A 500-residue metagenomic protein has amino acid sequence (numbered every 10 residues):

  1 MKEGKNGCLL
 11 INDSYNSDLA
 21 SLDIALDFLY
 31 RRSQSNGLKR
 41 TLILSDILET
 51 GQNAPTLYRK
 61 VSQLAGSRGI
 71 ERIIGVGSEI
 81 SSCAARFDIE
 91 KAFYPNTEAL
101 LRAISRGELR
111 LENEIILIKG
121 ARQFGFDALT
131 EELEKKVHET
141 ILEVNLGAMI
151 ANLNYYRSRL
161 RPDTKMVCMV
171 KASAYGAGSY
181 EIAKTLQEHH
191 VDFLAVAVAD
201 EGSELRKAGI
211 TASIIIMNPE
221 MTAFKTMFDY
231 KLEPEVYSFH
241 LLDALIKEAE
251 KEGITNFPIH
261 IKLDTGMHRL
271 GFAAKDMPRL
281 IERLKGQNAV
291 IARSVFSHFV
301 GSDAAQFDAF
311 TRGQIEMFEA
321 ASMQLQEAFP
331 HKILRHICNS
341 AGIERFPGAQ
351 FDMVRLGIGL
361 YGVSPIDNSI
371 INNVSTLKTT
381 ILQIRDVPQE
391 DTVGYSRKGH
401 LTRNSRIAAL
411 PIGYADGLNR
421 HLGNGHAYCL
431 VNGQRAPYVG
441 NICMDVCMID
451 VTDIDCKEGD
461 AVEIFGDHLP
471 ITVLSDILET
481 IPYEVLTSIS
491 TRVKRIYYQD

Functional and structural regions predicted by a protein language model:
M1-R68, I150-V167: Nucleotide phosphate-binding/pyrophosphate-handling subdomain across enzymes that bind or process nucleotide phosphates
D13, D46, I73, I118 (+4 more regions): Residue-level signal for inorganic ion chemistry
S14, L38-L44, L48-E112: C-terminal helical cap/extension that packs against the catalytic core of soluble nucleotide-cofactor enzymes
S14-D23, G51-P55, G176, T265-P278 (+2 more regions): Active-site glycine- and acidic-residue-rich loops that bind and position anionic ligands or nucleotide-like cofactors
R31, I115, G120-E131, K136-H138: ATP-dependent carboxylate/acyl-activation modules
R32-G37, G107-N113, E252-T255, F329-P330: Glycine-rich phosphate-binding loop signature in dinucleotide/nucleotide-binding domains
I141-E143, I150-A151, T164-H336, Q350: Active-site-proximal beta-alpha core segment in soluble small-molecule metabolic enzymes
E143-N145, I150, S158, K165 (+5 more regions): Active-site anion/phosphate-binding pocket segments in diverse small-molecule metabolic enzymes
